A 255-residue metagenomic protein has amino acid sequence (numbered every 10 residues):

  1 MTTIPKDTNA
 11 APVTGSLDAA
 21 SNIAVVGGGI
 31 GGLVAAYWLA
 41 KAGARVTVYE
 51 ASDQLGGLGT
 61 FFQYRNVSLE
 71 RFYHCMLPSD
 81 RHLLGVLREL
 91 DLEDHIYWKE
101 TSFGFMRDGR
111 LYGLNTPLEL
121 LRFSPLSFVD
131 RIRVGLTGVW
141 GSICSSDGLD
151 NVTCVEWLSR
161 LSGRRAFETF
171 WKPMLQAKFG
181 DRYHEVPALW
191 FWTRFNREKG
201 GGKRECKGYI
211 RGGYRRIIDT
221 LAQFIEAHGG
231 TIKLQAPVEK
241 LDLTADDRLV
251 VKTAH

Functional and structural regions predicted by a protein language model:
M1-I23, K41-A42: Extreme N-terminal leader/targeting segments of oxidoreductases
D18-V48: N-terminal Rossmann-like FAD-binding beta1-loop-alpha1 element of flavoenzymes
V34, W38, H82-G85, T220: Short amphipathic alpha-helical face segments that pack within enzyme cores and frequently flank/anchor catalytic
A40-Y64: Glycine-rich FAD pyrophosphate-binding loop
F62-V86: N-terminal glycine-rich dinucleotide-binding loop that anchors FAD/FMN and/or NAD(P) in oxidoreductases
D80-L84, R88-L189, N196-R204: Mobile amphipathic helical/loop "lid" adjacent to a hydrophobic cofactor/ligand pocket
R194-L249, T253-A254: Helical element adjacent to the flavin cofactor pocket in flavoenzyme catalytic cores
